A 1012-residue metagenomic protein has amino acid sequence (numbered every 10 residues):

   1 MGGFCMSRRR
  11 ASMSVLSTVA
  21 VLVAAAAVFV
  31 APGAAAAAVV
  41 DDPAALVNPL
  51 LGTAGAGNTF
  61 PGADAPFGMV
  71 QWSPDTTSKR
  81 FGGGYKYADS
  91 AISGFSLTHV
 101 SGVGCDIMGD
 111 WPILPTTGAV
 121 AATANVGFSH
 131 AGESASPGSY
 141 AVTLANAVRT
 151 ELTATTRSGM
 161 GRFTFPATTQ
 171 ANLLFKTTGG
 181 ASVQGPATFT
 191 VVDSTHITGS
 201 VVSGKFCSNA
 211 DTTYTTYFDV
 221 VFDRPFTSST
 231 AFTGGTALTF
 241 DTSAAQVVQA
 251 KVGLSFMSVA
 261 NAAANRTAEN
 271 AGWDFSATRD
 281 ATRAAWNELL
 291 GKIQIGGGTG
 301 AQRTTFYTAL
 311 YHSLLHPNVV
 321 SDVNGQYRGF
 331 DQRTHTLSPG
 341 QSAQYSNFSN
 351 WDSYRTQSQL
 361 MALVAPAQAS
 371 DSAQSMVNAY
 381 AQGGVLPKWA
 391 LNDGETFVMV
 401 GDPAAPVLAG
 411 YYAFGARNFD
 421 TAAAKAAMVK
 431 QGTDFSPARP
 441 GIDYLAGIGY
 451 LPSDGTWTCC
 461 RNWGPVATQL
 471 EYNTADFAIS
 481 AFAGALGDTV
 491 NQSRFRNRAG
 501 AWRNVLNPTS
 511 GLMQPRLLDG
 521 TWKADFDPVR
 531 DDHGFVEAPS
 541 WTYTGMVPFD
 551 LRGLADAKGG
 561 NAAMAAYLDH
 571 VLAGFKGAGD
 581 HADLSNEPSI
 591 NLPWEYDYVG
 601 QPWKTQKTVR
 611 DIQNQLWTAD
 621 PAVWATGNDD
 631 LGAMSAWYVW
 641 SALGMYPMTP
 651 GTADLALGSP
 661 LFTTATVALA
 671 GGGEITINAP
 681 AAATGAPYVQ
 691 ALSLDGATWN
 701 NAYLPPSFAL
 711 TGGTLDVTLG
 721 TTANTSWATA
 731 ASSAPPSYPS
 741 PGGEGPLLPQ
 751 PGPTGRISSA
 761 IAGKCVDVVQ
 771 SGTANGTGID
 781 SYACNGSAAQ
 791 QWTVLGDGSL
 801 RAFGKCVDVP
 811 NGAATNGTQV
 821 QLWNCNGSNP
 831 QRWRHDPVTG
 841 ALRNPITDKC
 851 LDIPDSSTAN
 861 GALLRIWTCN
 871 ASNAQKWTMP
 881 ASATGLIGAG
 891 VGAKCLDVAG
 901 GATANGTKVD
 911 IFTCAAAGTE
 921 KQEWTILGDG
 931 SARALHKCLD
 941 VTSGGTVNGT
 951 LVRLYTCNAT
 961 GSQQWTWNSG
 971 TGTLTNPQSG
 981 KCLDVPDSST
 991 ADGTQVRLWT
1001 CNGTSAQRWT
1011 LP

Functional and structural regions predicted by a protein language model:
C5-A38: Secretory targeting and sorting signals
A38-S358, A362-P406, Y412-T458, N462-L470 (+10 more regions): Accessory carbohydrate-recognition regions in carbohydrate-active enzymes
N146, A154-T156, F165-T169, T177-G179 (+18 more regions): A mature extracytoplasmic/lumenal domain signature
D241-Q249, S707-D716, G786-A788, C825-N829 (+4 more regions): Extracellular interaction modules
A475: ATP-dependent phospho-/nucleotidyl transfer catalytic cores
P746-T773, A788-T815, N829-T858, N873-N905 (+3 more regions): Extracellular glycan-recognition/adhesion modules and their associated mucin-like linkers
